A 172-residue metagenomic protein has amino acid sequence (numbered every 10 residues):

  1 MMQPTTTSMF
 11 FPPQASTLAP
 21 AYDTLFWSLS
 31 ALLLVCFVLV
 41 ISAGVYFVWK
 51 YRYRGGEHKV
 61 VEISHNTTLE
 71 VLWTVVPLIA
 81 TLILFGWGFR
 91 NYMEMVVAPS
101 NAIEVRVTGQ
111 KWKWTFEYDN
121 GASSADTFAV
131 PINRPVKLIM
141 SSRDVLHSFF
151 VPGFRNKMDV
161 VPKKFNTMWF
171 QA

Functional and structural regions predicted by a protein language model:
M2-S28, V48-A172: Non-transmembrane, membrane-proximal soluble domains of secreted or membrane proteins
L25-L39: Alpha-helical transmembrane segments
F37-Y51: Alpha-helical transmembrane segments
